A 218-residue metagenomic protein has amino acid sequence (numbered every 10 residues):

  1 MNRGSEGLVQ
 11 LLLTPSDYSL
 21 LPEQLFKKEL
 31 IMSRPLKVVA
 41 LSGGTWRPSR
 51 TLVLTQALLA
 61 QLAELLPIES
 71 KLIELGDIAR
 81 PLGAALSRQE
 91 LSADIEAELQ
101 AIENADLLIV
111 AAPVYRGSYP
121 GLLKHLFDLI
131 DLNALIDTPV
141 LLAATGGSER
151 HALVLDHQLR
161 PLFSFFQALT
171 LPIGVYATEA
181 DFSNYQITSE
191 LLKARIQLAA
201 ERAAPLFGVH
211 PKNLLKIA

Functional and structural regions predicted by a protein language model:
M1-I31: N-terminal amphipathic/basic-hydrophobic helices that include classical n-h-c signal peptides and signal-anchor
L20-A112, G117-D128, A194-Q197, A204-P205 (+1 more regions): N-terminal beta1-alpha1-beta2 submodule of the flavodoxin-like/Rossmannoid cofactor-binding fold
T51-L52, P120-K124, A152-D156, Q186-S189: Conserved strand-to-helix beginnings and helix N-cap segments that scaffold or border functional pockets
K71-P81, F165-S183: Mobile beta-alpha loop/short-helix "lid" or hinge segments that flank ligand
N133-I136: Short, conserved loop/helix-junction motifs that constitute active-site signature segments in enzyme catalytic cores
L141-A177: Short, glycine-/small-residue-rich phosphate/pyrophosphate-handling segment
T170-A218: Glycine-rich phosphate/pyrophosphate-binding loop and the adjoining helix
